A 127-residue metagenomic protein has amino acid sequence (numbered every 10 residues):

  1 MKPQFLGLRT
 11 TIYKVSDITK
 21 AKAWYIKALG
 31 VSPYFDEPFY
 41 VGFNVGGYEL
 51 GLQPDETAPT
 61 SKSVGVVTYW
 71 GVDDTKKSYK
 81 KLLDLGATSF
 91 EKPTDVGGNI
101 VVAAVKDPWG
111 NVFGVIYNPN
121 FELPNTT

Functional and structural regions predicted by a protein language model:
M1-K22, E49, V66-T68, P119-T127: N-terminal beta-strand motif that seeds the catalytic metal site of vicinal oxygen chelate
M1-Q4, Y79, L83-T127: Vicinal oxygen chelate
L8-S16, V41-N44, P59-L83, V101-N111: Vicinal oxygen chelate
I12-L50: Core segments of cupin and vicinal oxygen chelate
L29-Y34, Y69-G71, K92-D95: Short linear motifs in intrinsically disordered
F35-D36, P54-A58, D95, Y117-F121: Acetyl-CoA-dependent GNAT
E49, A58-P59: Short, surface-exposed beta-strand-loop junctions and turns on beta-sheet-rich folds
G51-L52, W109: Short, hinge-like loop/turn segments at secondary-structure boundaries
